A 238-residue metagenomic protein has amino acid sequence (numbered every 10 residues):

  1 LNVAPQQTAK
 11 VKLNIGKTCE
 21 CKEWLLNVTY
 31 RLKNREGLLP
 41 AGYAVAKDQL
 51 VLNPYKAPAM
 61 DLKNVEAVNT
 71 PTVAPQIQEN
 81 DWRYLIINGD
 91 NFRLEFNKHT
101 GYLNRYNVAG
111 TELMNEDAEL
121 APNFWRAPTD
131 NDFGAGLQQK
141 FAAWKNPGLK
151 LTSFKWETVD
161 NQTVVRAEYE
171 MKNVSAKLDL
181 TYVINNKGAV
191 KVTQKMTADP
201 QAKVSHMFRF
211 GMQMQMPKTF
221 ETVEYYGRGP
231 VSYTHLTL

Functional and structural regions predicted by a protein language model:
L1-C19: Intrinsically disordered, low-complexity Pro/Gly/Ser/Thr-rich segments with frequent PxxP/GP/PP motifs and embedded
G16-C21, E36, V51-L238: Beta-strand/loop-rich accessory regions of lumenal/periplasmic or secreted enzymes, predominantly carbohydrate-active
E23-L32: Short, aromatic- and glycine-rich surface loops/edge beta-strands on solvent-exposed regions
L32-L38: Short acidic/polar inter-strand loop motif in beta-rich domains
L39-G42, K47-D48: Edge beta-strands of extracellular beta-sandwich domains
